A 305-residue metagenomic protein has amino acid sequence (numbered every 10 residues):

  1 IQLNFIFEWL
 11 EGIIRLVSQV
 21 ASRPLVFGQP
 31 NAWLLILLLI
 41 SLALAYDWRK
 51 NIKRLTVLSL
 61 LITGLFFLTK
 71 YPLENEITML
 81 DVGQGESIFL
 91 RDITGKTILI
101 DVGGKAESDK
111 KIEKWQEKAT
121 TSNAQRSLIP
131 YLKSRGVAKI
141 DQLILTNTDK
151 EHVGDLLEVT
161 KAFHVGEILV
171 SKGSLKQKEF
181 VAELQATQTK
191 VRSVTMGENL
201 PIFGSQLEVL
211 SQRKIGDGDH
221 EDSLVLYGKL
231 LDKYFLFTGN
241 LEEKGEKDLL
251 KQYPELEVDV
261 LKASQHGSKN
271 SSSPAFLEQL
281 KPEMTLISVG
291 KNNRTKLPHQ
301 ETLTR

Functional and structural regions predicted by a protein language model:
I1-M79, R305: Transmembrane helix-bundle segments that form internal channels/tunnels in multi-pass membrane proteins, characterized
I6, L132, I168, H266 (+1 more regions): Hydrophobic, well-ordered secondary-structure elements that form the walls of internal hydrophobic environments
V26, F89-R91, N199-P201, E208 (+1 more regions): Short, well-ordered beta-strand micro-motif
P72-S134, G216-E242: Conserved beta-strand hairpin/beta-sheet module of binuclear metal-dependent hydrolase folds, prominently
G103-K105, L145-T146, K150-T160, S211-P298: Active-site-proximal loop/helix segments of hydrolase catalytic cores
A119-A162: Structured, soluble extracytoplasmic/luminal domains of envelope-associated proteins
I144, K150-A186, V191, P282: Active-site HxH/HxHxD metal-binding segment of metal-dependent hydrolases
E167, S174-E208, D219-H220, V289-R305: Binuclear metal-ion centers of metallo-dependent hydrolases, dominated by the metallo-beta-lactamase
